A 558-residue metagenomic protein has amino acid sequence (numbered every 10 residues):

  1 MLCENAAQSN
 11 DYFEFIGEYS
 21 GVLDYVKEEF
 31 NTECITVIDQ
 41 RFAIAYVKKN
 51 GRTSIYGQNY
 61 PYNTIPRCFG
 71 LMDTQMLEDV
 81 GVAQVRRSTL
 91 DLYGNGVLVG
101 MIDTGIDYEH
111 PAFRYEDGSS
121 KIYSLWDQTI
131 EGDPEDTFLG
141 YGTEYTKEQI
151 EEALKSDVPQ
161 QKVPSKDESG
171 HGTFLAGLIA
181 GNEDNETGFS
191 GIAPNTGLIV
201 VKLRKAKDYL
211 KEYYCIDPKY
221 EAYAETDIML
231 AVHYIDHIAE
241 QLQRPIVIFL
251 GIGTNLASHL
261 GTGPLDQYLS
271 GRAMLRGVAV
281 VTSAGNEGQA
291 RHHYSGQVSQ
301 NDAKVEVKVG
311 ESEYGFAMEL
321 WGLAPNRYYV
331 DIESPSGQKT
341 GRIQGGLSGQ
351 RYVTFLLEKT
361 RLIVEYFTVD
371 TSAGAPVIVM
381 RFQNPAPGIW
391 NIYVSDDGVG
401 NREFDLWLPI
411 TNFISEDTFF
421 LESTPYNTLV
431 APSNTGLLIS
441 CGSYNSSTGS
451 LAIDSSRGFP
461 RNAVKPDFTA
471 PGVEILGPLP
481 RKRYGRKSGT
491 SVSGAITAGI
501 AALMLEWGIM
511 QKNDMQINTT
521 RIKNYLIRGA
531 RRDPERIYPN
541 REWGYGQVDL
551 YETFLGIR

Functional and structural regions predicted by a protein language model:
L2-L98, G105-K121, G388-W390, F419 (+2 more regions): Autoinhibitory propeptides
N63-C68, L230-L260, S283, D397: Short acidic, glycine-rich surface-loop motifs adjacent to enzyme active sites
R87-A224, Y314, P325-N326, T435-L437 (+2 more regions): Subtilisin-like serine protease catalytic core
W126-Q128, G132-E135, L139-E148, A290-P376 (+2 more regions): Extracellular S/T/G-rich loop segment that most often corresponds to the catalytic His/Ser-adjacent loop
A176-I179, G188, I199-Y209, D236-I246 (+3 more regions): Hydrolase catalytic cores
V247-I248, L265-S295, V548-L550: Catalytic cores of secreted or luminal carbohydrate-active enzymes
G315-F316, F382-G398: Noncatalytic modules at the cell exterior or secretory-pathway interfaces, chiefly beta-strand-rich lectin/adhesion
V399-T411: Edge beta-strands of jelly-roll/beta-sandwich modules across compartments, strongly enriched in secreted/luminal
